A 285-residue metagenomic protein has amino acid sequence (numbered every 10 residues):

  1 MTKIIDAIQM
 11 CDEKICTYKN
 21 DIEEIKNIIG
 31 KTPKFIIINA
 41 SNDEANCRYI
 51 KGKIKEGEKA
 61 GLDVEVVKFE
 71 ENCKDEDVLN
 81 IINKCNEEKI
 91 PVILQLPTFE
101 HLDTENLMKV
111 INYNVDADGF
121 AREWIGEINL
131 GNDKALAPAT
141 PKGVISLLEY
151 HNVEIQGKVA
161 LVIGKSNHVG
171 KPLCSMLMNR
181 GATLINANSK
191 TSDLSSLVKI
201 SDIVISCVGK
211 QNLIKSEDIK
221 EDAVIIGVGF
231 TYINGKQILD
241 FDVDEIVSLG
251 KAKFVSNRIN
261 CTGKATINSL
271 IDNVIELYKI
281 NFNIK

Functional and structural regions predicted by a protein language model:
M1-K31: Positively charged, low-complexity intrinsically disordered leader regions
I4, I93-I155: Anion-binding alpha/beta catalytic cores of soluble intermediary-metabolism enzymes, centered on
P33-F35, V159-A160: Conserved hydrophobic helix-helix packing surfaces used for dimerization/oligomerization
A40-G52, N132-V224, K236-K253: Glycine-rich phosphate/diphosphate-binding loop of Rossmann-like nucleotide-binding domains
G57-E71, L184-A187: Short beta-strand elements in bilobed, periplasmic/extracellular small-molecule ligand-binding domains
D77-E88: Short, well-structured alpha-helical segments in soluble
P97, V208-K210, G229-F230: Short glycine-/small-residue-rich Rossmann-like dinucleotide-binding loops
E105-I125, G229-F282: Rossmann-fold NAD(P)-binding glycine/threonine-rich loop
